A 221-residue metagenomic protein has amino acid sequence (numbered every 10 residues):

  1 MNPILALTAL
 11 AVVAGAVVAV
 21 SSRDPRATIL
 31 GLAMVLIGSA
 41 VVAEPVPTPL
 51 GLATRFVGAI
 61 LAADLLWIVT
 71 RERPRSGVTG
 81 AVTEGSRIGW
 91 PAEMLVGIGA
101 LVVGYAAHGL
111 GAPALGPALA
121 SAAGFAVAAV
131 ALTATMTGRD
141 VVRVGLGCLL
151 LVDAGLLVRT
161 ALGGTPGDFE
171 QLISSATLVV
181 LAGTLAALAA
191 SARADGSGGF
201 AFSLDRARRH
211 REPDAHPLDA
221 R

Functional and structural regions predicted by a protein language model:
M1-R221: Alpha-helical transmembrane segments of multi-pass membrane proteins predominantly involved in bioenergetics
